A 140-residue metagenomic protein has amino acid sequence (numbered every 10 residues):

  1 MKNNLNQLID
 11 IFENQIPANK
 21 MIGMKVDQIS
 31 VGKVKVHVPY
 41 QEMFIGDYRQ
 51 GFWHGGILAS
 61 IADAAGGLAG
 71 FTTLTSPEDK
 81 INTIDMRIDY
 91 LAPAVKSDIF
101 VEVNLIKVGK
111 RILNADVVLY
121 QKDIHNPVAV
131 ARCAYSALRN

Functional and structural regions predicted by a protein language model:
M1-A18: Extreme N-terminal tail/first-helix region
N3, A94-K96, F100-E102, I106-N140: HotDog/MaoC-like acyl-thioester-processing domains
I22, G32-V34, N82-M86, S97 (+2 more regions): A generic structural signal for short beta-strands and their flanking turns/coil linkers
G23-F52: Catalytic strand-loop segment that frames the active site of acyl-thioester-processing enzymes
Y40, L74, Y135-A137: Short beta-strand segments enriched in hydrophobic/aromatic residues within well-folded beta-rich domains
G55-S76: Active-site helix/loop of acyl-thioester processing domains in fatty-acid/polyketide metabolism, spanning hotdog-fold
G56-I57, A64, D85-Y90, V117-L119 (+1 more regions): Hydrophobic alpha-helical segments of small multi-pass membrane proteins
A69-F100, L105: Hydrophobic beta-strand-centered segment that forms part of the acyl-chain substrate-binding groove
